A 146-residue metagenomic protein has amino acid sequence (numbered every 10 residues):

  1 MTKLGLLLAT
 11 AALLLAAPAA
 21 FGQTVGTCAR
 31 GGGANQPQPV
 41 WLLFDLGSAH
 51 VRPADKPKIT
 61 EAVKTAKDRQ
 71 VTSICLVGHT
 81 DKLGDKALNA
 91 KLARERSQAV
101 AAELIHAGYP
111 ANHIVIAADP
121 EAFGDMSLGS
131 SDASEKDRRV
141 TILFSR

Functional and structural regions predicted by a protein language model:
M1-L8: Bacterial N-terminal signal peptides that target proteins for export
A16-A17: N-terminal signal peptide c-region/cleavage motif recognized by signal peptidases
F21-T72, R146: Periplasmic peptidoglycan-binding/tethering modules of Gram-negative envelope proteins
L42-L43, S73-C75, V115, T141: Structural recognition of the beta-strand scaffold that forms the well-ordered cores of secreted hydrolase catalytic
D68, V77-D81: Short beta-strand and adjacent turn/loop elements
T80-R146: Periplasmic OmpA-like peptidoglycan-binding domain that tethers envelope proteins to the cell wall
